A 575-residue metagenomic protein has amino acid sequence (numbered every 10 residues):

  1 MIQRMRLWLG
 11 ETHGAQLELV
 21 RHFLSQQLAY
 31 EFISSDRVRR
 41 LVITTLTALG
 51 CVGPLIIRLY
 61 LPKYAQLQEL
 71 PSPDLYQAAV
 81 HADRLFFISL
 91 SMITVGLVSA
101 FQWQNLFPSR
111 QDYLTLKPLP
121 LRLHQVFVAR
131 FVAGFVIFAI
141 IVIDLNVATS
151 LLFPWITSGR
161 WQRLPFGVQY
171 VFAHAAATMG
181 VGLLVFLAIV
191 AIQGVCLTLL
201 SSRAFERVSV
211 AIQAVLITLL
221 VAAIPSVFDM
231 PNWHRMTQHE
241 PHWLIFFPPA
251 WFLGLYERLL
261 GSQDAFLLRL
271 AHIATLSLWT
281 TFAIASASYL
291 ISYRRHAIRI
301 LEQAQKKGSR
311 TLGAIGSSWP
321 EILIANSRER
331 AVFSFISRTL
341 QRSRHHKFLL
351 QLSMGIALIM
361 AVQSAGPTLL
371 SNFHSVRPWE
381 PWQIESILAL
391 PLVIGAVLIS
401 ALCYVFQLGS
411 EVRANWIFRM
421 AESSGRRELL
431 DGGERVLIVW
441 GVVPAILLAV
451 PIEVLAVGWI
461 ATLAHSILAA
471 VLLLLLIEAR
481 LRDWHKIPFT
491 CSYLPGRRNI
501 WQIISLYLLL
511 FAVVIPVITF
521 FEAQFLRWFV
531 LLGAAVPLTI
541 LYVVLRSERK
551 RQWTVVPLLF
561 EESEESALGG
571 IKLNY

Functional and structural regions predicted by a protein language model:
M1-M92, G96, L145-L402, L447-E453 (+1 more regions): Transmembrane alpha-helical segments and their membrane-interface loop/helix boundaries that make up the transmembrane
P54-R58, P73, L90-S91, W103-L106 (+2 more regions): Nucleic acid-processing catalytic cores of prokaryotic defense/repair systems
S89, W103-Q104, P118-V132, V136-I141 (+4 more regions): Structured, mid-chain assembly/scaffold modules that mediate subunit interfaces within large macromolecular complexes
V98-L119, R130, L402-R419: Transmembrane helix boundary and interhelical loop/hinge segments in multi-pass membrane proteins
T115, H124, A129, L255 (+4 more regions): Residues in flexible loops and secondary-structure boundaries
L123-W155, G425-E453: Selective transmembrane-helix segments that form parts of the transport pathway or gating/packing helices in multipass
V136, C196, N415: Anion-coordinating catalytic cores for phosphoryl-, nucleotidyl-, and glycosidic chemistry
